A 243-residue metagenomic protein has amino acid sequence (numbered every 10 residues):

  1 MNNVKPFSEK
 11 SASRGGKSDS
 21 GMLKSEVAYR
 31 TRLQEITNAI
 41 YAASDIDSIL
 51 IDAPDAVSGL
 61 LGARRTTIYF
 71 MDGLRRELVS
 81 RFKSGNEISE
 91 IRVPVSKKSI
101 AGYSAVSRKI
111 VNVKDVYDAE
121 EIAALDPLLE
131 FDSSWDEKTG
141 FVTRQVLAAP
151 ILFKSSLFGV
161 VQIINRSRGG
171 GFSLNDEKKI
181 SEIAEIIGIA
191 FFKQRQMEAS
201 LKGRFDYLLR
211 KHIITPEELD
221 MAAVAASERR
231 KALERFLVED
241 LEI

Functional and structural regions predicted by a protein language model:
N2-S48, G59, V79-S80, F158 (+1 more regions): Signal-transmission linkers at sensory-effector interfaces
A42-R81, S89, K98-I100, Q194 (+3 more regions): Helix-loop-beta substructure at the N-terminus of cytosolic sensory domains that couple signal/ligand detection
K83-N86, V160-G170: Short beta-strand-to-loop transition segments that serve as allosteric relay/switch motifs in sensory/regulatory domains
I88-D118: Acidic/proline- and glycine-rich, intrinsically disordered low-complexity segments that serve as regulatory linkers
V116-Q145, R166: Signal-transducing coupling segments at domain and membrane junctions
R144-L152: A short, aliphatic-rich beta-strand micro-motif
S181-I189: Allosteric cytosolic regulatory segments
Q196-I243: Non-catalytic accessory regions
